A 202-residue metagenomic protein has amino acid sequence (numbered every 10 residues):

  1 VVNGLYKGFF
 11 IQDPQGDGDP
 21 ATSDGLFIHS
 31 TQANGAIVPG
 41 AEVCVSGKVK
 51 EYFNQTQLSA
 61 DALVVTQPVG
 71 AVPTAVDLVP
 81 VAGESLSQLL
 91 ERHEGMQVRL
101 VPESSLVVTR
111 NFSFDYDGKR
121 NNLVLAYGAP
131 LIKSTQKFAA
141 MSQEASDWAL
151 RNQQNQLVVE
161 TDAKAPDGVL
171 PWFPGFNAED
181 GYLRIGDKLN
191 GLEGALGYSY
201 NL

Functional and structural regions predicted by a protein language model:
V1-L202: Extended non-catalytic accessory segments flanking core domains
